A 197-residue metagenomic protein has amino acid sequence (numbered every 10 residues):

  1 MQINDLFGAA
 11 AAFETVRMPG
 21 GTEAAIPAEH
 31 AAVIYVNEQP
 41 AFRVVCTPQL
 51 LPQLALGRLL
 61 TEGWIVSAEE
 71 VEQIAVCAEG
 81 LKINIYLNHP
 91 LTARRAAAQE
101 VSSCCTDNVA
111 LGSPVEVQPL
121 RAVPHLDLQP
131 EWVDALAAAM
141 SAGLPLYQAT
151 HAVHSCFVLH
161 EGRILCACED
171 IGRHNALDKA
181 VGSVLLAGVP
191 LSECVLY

Functional and structural regions predicted by a protein language model:
Q2-E161, C166-A167: Intrinsically disordered, low-complexity regions enriched in acidic/Ser/Thr/Pro/Gln residues
L146-Y197: Glycine- and Gly-Pro-enriched alpha-helical subdomains that act as flexible, kink-prone "lid/hinge" or packing modules
